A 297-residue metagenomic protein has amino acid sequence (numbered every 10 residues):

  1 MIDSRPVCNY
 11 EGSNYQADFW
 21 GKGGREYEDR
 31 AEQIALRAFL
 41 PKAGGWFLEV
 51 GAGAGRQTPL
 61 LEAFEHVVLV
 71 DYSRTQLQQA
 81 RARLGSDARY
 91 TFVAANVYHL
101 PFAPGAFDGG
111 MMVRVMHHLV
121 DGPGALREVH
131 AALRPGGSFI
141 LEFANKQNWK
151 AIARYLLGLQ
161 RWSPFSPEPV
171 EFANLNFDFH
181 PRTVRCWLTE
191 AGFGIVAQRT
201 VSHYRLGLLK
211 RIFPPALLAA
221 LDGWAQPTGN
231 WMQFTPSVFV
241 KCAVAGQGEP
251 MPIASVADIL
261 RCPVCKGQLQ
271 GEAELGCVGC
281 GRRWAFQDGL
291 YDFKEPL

Functional and structural regions predicted by a protein language model:
M1-A43, L60, Q76, E295-L297: Conserved class I S-adenosyl-L-methionine
L48, G53-H99: Class I SAM-dependent methyltransferase SAM/SAH-binding core
M111: A conserved beta-strand element that flanks and buttresses the S-adenosyl-L-methionine
R114-H118: Short catalytic micro-motifs in class I SAM-dependent methyltransferases
P123-S138: A short glycine-rich, Lys/Arg-flanked "PGG" loop and its adjoining helix->strand segment in the class I
I140-S163: Conserved class I S-adenosyl-L-methionine
G158-R161, C186, A197-Q268: A C-terminal cap/extension of S-adenosyl-L-methionine-dependent methyltransferases that defines the acceptor-substrate
W162-T183: Acceptor-substrate binding/catalytic loop of class I
